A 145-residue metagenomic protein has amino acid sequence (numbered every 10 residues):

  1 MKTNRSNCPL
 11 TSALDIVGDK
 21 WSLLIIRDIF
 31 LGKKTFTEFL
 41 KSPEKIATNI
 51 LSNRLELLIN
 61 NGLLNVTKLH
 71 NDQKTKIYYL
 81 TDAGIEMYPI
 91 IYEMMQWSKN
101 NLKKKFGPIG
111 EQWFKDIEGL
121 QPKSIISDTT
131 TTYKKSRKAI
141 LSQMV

Functional and structural regions predicted by a protein language model:
M1-P9: A detector for short, charged/polar N-terminal pre-domain segments
N4, L69-H70: Short loop/turn motifs at secondary-structure junctions and domain boundaries
S6, A13, E38-K41, I77 (+2 more regions): Polyanion-binding and phosphate-handling cores
C8-I50: N-terminal helix-turn-helix DNA-binding core of bacterial DNA-binding proteins
G18, H70-M94: Basic, amphipathic "hinge/linker" alpha-helix immediately C-terminal to the N-terminal HTH DNA-binding motif
L55-E56: Short, hydrophobic-biased segments on the C-terminal half of alpha helices that form "recognition helices"
I59-L69: A short, conserved structural fragment
P89-V145: C-terminal regulatory/oligomerization modules of transcriptional regulators
